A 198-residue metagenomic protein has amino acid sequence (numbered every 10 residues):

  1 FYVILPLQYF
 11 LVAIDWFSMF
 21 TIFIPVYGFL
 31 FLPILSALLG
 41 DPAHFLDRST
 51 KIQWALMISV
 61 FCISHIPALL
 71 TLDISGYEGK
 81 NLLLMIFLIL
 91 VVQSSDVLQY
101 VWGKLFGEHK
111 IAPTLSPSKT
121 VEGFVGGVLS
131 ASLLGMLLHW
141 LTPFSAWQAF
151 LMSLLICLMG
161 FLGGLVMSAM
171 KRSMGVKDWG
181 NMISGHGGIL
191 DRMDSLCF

Functional and structural regions predicted by a protein language model:
F1-L155: Membrane-embedded alpha-helical bundles of polytopic integral membrane proteins
V92-E108, A112, V121-V125, L158-C197: Acidic (Asp/Glu-rich) catalytic motifs at the cytosolic membrane interface
